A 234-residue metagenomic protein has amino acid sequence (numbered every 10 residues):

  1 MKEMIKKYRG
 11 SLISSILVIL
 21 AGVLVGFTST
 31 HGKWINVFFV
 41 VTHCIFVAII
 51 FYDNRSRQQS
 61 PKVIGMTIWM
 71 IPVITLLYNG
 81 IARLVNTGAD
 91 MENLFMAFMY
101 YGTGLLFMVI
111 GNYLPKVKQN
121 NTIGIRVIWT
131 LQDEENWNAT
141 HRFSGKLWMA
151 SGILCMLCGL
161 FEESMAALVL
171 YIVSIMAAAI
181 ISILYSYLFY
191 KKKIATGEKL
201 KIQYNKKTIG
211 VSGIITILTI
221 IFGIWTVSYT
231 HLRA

Functional and structural regions predicted by a protein language model:
K2-S15, Y204-V211: N-terminal membrane topogenic signal
L24-G32: Short, hydrophobic transmembrane alpha-helix segments
H31-V41, N93-V109, V169-A177: Alpha-helical transmembrane segments
V47-D53, V109-G124, I181-K193: Membrane-water interface of transmembrane alpha-helices
S60-F98: Long, highly hydrophobic alpha-helical transmembrane signal-anchor segments
Y78-G88, A150-S164, L218-V227: Alpha-helical transmembrane segments and their membrane-interface junctions in multi-pass membrane proteins
Q119-T140, K192-K201: Cytosolic, membrane-interface loops and tails of multi-pass inner-membrane proteins
T230-A234: Conserved small/polar residues in nucleotide/adenosyl-binding loops
